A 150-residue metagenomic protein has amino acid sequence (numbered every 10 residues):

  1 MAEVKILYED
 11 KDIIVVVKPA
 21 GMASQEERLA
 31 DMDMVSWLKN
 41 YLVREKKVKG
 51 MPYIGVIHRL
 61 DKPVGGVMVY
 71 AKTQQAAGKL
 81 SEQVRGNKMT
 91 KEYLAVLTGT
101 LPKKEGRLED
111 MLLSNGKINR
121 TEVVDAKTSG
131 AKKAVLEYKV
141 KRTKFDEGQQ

Functional and structural regions predicted by a protein language model:
M1-Q150: RNA pseudouridine synthases
